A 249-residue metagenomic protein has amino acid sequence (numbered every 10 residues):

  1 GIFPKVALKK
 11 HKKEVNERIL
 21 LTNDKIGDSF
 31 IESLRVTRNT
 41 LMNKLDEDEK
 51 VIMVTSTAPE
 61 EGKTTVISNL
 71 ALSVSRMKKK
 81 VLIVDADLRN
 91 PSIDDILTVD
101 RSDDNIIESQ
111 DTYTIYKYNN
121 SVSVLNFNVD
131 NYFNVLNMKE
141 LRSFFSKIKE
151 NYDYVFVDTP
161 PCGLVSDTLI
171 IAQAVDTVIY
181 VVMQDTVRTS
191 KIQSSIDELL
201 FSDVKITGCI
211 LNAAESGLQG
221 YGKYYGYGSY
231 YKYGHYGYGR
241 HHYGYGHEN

Functional and structural regions predicted by a protein language model:
G1-K80, A86-D103, Y113-Y116, Y132-V135 (+1 more regions): Short boundary/hinge segments that flank catalytic cores
M53, V124-N126, F156, I179-V181: Structural motif
T64, D85, D158, D176: Conserved G/P- and acidic residue-centered "switch" motifs that form tight phosphate/ATP-binding loops in soluble
K80, Y154, T177-Y180, G208: Well-ordered beta-strand positions
N105, K139, I170-A172: NTP-binding/hydrolysis catalytic cores, primarily Walker-type P-loop NTPases
N105-D130: Nucleotide-state-sensitive switch-loop elements of NTP-binding domains
L125-T168: Switch II (G3) loop of P-loop NTPases
L164-D185: Inter-motif core of Ras-like GTPase G domains
